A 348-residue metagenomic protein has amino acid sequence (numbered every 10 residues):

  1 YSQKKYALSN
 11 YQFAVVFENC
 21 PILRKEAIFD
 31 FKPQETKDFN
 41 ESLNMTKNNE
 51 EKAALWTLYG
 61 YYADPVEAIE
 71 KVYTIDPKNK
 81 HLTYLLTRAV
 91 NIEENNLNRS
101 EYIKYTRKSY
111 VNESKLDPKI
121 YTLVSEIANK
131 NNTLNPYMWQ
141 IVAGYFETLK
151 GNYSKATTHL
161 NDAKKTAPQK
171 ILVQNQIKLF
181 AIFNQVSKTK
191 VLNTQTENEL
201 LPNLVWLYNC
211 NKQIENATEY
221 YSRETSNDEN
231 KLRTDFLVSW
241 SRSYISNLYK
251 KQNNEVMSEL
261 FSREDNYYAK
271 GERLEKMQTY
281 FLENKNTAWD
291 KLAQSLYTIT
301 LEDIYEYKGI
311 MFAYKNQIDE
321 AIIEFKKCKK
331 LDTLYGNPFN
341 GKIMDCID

Functional and structural regions predicted by a protein language model:
Y1-D348: Extracytoplasmic/secretory-pathway proteins
